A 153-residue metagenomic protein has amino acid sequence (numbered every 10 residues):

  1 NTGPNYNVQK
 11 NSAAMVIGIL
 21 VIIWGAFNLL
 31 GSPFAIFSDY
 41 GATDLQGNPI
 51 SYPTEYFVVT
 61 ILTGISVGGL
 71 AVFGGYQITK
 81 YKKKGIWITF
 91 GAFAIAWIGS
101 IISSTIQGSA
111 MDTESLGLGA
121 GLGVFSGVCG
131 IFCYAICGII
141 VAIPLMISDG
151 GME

Functional and structural regions predicted by a protein language model:
T2-E153: Topology signature of small-to-medium multi-pass alpha-helical membrane proteins
